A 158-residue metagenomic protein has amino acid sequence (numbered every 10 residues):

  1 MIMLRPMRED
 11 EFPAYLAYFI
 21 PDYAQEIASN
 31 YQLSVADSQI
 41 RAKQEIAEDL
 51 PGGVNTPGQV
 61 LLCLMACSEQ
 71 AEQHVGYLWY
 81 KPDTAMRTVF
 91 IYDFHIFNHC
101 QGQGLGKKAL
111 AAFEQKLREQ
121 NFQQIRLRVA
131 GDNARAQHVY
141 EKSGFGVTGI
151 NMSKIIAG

Functional and structural regions predicted by a protein language model:
M1-M3: Extreme N-terminal starter segment of soluble prokaryotic enzymes
R5, A130: Active-site-adjacent beta-strand anchor residues
P6-D93, F97-N98, L110, K116 (+1 more regions): Acetyl-CoA-dependent GNAT
D49-G52, F113, Q123-L127, H138-V139 (+1 more regions): A general structural signal for short secondary-structure boundary/capping elements
D93-H95, H99-C100, G104, N121 (+1 more regions): Conserved functional loop/turn residues at catalytic and ligand-binding sites
Q103, K107, A111, G131-G149 (+1 more regions): Conserved active-site alpha-helix within GNAT-family acetyltransferase domains
L117-R128, N151: Conserved GNAT acetyl-CoA-binding A-motif
V129, G158: N-terminal beta-strand motif that seeds the catalytic metal site of vicinal oxygen chelate
